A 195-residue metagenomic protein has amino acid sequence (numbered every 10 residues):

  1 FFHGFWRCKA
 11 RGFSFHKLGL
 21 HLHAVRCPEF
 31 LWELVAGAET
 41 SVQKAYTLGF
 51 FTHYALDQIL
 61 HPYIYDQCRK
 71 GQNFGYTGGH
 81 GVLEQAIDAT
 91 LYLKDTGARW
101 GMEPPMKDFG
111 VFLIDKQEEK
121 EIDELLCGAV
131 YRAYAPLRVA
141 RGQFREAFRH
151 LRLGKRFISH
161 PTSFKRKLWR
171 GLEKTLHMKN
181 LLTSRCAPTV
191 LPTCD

Functional and structural regions predicted by a protein language model:
F1-L48, Y54-D195: N-terminal leader/auxiliary helical segments
